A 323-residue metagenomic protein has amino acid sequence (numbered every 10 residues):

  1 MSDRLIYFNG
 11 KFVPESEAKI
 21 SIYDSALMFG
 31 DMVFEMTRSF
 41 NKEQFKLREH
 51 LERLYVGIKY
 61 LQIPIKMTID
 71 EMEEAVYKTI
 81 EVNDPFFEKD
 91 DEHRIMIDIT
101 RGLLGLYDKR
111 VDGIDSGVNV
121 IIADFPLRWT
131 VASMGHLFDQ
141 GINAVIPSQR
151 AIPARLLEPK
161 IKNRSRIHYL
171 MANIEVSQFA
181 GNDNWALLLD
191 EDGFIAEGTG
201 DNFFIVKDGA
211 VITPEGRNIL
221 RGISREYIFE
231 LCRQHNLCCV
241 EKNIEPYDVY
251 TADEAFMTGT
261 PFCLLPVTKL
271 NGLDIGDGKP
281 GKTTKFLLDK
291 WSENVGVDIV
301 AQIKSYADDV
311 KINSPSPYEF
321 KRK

Functional and structural regions predicted by a protein language model:
M1-V82, D108-K323: Helix-start/capping segments and mature chain N-termini
V76, P85-D98: Ordered, amphipathic secondary-structure segments that act as subunit-interaction surfaces in large macromolecular
T100-G105: Short, internal active-site loops enriched in acidic
